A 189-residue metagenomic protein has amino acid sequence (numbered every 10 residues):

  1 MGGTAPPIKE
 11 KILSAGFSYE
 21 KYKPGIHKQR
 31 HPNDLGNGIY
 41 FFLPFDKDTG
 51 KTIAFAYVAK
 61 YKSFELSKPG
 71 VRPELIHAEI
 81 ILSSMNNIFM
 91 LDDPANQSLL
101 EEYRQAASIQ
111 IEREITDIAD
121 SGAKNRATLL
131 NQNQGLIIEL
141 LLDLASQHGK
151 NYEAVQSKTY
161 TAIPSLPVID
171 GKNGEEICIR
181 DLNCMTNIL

Functional and structural regions predicted by a protein language model:
M1-G2, F41: Short intrinsically disordered, low-complexity coil segments enriched in acidic
G2-P24, P69-L189: Active-site and NAD+-binding cores of ADP-ribose-processing enzymes
K23-Y61: Extended catalytic/binding region for NAD+/ADP-ribose chemistry, centered on the ART fold
P44, T52-M85: Glycine- and acidic-residue-rich phosphate-binding/metal-coordinating active-site segment common to enzymes that handle
D46-D48, S63, I109, L166: A generic structural signal for solvent-exposed, polar alpha-helical segments
